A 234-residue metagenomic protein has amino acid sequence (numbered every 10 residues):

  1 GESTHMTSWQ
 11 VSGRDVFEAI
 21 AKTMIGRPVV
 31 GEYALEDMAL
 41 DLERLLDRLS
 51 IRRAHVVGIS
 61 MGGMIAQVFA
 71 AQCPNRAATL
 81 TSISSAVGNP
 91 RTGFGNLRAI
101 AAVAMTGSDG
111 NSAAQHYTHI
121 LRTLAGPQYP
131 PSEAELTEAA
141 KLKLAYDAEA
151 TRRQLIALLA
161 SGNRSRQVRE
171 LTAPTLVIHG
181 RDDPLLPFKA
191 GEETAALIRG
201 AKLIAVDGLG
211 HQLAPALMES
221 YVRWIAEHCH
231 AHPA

Functional and structural regions predicted by a protein language model:
G1-Y33: Glycine-rich "HGGG/HGxG" loop immediately N-terminal to the catalytic nucleophile of the alpha/beta-hydrolase
E36-A54: Conserved acidic catalytic loop of the alpha/beta-hydrolase fold
G63-P74, L80: Short glycine-enriched nucleophile-adjacent loop and the immediately C-terminal alpha-helix near the catalytic center
A71, L80-S108: Flexible "cap/lid" loop of the alpha/beta hydrolase fold
G95-R166, A173, E193: Alpha/beta-hydrolase
L171, V177-H179: Short beta-strand/loop motif that positions the catalytic acidic residue of the alpha/beta-hydrolase fold
D182-L186: Acidic catalytic loop of the alpha/beta-hydrolase fold
A201-A234: Catalytic active-site module of serine/aspartate enzymes centered on a nucleophile-bearing elbow/loop
